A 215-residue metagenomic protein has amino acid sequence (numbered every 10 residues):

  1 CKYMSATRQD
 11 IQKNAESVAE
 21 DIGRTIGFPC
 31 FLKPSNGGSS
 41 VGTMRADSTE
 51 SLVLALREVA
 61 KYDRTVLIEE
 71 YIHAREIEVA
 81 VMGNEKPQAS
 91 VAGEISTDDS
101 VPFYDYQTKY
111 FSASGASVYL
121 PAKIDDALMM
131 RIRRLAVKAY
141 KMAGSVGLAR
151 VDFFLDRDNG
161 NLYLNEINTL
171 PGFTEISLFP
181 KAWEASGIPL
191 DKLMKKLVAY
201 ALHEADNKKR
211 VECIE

Functional and structural regions predicted by a protein language model:
C1-R75: Active-site nucleotide/adenylate-binding loops and adjacent lid/helix of ATP-dependent enzymes
R24-G27, K61-R64, T97, T108 (+2 more regions): Generic secondary-structure signature for well-ordered alpha-helical cores
I26-F28, K86-P87, N159: Short coil/turn connectors at secondary-structure junctions
G38, E85, S96-D99, R157 (+1 more regions): Feature marks short, surface-exposed loop/turn motifs that line or immediately flank catalytic pockets and channel
S40, G115-V118, T174-F179: Short small-residue beta-strand/loop micro-motif enriched in glycine and branched aliphatics
M44-L128, R134, L162-Y163: Phosphate-binding site of ATP-dependent enzymes
K123-E215: ATP-dependent carboxylate activation and anion-phosphoryl transfer catalytic cores that bind Mg-ATP to form
